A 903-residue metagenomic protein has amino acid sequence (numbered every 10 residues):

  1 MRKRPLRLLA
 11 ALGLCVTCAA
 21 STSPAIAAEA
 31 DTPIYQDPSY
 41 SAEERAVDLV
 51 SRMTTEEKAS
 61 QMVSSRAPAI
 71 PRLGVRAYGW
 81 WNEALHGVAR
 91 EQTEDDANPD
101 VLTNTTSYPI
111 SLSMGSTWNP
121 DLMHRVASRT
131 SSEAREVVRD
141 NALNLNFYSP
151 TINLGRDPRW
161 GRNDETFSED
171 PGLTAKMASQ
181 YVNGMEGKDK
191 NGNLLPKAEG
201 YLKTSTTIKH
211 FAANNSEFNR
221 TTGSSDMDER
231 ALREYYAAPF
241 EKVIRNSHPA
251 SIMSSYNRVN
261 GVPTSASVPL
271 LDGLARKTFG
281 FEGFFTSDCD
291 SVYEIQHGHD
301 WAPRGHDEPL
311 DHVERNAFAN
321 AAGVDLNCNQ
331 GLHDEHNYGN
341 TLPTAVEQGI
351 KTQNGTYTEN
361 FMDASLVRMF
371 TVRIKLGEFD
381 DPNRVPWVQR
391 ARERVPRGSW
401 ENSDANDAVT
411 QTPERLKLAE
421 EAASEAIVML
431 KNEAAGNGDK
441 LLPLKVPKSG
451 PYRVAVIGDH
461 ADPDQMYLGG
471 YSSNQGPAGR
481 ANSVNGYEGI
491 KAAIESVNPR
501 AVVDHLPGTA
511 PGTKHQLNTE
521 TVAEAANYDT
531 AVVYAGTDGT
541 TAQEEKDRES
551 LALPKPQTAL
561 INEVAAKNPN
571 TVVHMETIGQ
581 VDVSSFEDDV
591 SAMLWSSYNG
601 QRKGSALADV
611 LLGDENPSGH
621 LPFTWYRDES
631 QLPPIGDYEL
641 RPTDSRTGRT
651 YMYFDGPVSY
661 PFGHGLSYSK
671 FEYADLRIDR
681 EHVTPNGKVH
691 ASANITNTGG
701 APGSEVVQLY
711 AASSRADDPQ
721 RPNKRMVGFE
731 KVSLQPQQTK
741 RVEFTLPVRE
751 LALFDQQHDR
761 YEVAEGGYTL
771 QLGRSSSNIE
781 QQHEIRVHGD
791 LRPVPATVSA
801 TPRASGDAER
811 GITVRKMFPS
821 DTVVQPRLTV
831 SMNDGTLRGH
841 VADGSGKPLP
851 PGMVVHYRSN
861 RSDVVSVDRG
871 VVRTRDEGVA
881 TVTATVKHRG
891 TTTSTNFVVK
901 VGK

Functional and structural regions predicted by a protein language model:
M1-A10: Bacterial N-terminal signal peptides that target proteins for export
R4, T22, I26-Q756, E762-S777 (+1 more regions): Glycoside hydrolase catalytic-domain context in secreted enzymes
A11-S21: Bacterial N-terminal signal peptides
T519, G728-F729, Q757, G811 (+2 more regions): Short, solvent-exposed loop/turn positions at domain surfaces that link secondary-structure elements or cap domain
E672, H690-N694, Q708, R741-T745 (+7 more regions): Beta-strand secondary-structure signal
G773-E784, T891-S894: Beta-sandwich strand segments
I779-R792, V899-K903: Short beta-strand elements
P795-K903: Extracytoplasmic soluble-region selector
